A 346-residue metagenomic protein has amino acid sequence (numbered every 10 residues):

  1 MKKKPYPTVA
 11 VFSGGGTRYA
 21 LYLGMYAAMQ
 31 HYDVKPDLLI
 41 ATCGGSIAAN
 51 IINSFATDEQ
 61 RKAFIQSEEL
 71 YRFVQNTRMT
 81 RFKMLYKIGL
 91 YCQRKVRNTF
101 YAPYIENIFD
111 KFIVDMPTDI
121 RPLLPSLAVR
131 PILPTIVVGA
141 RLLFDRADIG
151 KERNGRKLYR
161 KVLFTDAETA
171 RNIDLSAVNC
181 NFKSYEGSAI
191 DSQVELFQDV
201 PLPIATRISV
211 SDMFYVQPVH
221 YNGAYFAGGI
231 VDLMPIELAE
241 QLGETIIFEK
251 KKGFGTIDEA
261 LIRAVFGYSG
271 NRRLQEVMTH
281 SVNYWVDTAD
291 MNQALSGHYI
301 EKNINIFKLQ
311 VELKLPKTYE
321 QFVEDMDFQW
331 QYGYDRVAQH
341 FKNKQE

Functional and structural regions predicted by a protein language model:
M1-L39, N50-E346: Patatin-like phospholipase
A41, G45: Gly/Ala-rich beta-loop-alpha elbow adjacent to hydrolase catalytic centers
